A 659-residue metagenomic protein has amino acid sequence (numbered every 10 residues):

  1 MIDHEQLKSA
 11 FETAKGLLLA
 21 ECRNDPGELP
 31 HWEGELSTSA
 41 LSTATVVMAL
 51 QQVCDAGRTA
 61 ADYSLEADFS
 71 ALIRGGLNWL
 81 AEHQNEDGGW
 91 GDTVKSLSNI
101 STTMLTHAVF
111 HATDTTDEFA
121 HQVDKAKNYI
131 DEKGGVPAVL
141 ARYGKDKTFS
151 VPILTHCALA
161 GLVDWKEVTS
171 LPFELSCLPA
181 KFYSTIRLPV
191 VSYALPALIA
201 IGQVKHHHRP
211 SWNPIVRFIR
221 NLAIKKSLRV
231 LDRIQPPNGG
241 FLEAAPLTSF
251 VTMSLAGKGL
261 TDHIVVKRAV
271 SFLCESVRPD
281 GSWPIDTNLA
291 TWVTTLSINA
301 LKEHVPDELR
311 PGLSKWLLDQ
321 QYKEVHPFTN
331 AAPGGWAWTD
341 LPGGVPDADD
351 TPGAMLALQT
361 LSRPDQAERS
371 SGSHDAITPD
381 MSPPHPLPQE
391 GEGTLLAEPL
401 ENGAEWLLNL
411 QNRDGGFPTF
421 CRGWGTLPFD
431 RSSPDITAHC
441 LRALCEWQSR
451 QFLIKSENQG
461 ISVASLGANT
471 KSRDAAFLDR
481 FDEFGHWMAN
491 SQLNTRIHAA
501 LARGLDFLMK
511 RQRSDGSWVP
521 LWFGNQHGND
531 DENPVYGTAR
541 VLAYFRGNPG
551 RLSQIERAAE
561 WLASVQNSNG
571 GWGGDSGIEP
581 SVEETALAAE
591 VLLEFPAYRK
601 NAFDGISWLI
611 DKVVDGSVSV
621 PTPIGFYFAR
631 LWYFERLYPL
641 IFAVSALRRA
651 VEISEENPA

Functional and structural regions predicted by a protein language model:
M1-E12, H31-G75, E86-D124, N128 (+9 more regions): An alpha-helical repeat/solenoid feature that recognizes helix-turn-helix modules
T13-L17, I224, V325: Membrane-proximal N-terminal segments immediately preceding the first transmembrane helix
N24-L29: Nucleo/cytoplasmic regulatory scaffolds in medium-to-very-large eukaryotic proteins
A56-A67, S362-E398, S449-R496, N657-P658: Intrinsic disorder/low-complexity segments
L80: Positively charged
V216-D232: Edge strands and adjacent loops of beta-rich recognition modules
K267-R278: Surface-exposed extracellular loop regions of Gram-negative outer-membrane beta-barrel proteins
